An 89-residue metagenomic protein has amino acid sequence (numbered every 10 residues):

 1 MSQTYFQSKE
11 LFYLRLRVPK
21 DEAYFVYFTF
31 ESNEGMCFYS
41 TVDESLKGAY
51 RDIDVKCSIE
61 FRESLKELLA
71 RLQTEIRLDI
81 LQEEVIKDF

Functional and structural regions predicted by a protein language model:
M1-Q3, L11, E22, F28: Positively charged
S2-Q7, F38-K47: Short, flexible, solvent-exposed loop/turn segments with mixed acidic/basic and small polar residues
F6-V18: Short glycine-/aliphatic-rich beta-strand segments at the starts of folded cytosolic domains
P19, A23, S58-F61: Short beta->alpha junction loops/turns
D21-Y39: Short amphipathic alpha-helix segments
V42-K66: Short basic, glycine-rich beta-strand/loop surfaces that mediate nucleic-acid
C57-F89: C-terminal structural segments of small proteins and small subunits
